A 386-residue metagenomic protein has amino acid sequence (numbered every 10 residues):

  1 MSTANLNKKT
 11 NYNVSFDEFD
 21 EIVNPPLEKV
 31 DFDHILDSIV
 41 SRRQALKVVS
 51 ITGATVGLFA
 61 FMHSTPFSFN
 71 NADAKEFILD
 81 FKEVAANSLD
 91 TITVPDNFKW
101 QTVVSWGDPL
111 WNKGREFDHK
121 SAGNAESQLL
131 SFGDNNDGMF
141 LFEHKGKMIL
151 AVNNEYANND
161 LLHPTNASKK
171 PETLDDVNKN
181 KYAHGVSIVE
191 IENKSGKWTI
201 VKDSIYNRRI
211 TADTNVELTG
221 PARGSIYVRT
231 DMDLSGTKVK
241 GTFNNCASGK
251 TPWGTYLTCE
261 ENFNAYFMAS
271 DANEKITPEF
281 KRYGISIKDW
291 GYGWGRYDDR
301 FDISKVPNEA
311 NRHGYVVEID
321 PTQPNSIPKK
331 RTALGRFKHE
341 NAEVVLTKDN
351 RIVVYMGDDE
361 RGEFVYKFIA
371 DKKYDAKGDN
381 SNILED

Functional and structural regions predicted by a protein language model:
M1-S41: N-terminal secretory signal peptides
S38, Q44-F69: N-terminal export signals
T91-F132, E143, N153-H184, V189-I205: Beta-propeller domains
T91-T102, K113-S127, G196-G236, I319-R336 (+1 more regions): Blade-edge beta-strand/turn elements of extracellular beta-propeller and related beta-sheet repeat scaffolds
F132-L141, V239-T251, R336-T347: Beta-rich, blade/repeat-based domains predominating in secreted/periplasmic proteins but also intracellular
E155-N180, N264-P307, A370-K373: Short, conserved, GDST-rich strand-edge loop motifs in beta-rich repeat architectures
L174-H184, K197-R209, E363-D386: Beta-propeller fold recognition
H184-I191, G284-I285, R312-P321, F368-I369: Beta-propeller blade signature
